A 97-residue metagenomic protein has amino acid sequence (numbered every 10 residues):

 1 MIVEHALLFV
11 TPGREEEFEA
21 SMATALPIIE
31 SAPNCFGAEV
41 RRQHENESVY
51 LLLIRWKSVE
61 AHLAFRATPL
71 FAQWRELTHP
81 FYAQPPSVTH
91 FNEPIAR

Functional and structural regions predicted by a protein language model:
I2, E39-N46, E76-R97: Glycine-rich beta-strand-turn "strand-cap" elements at beta-sheet edges
I2, I28-I29, I54, I95: Weak global preference for isoleucine
I2-L8, E39-R66: Short, well-ordered beta-strand segments in beta-rich or mixed alpha/beta enzyme and ligand-binding folds
F9-S21: Short, surface-exposed ligand-recognition loops at beta-strand->loop->(often short) alpha-helix junctions that present
E16, E60-H62, A96: Residue-level signal for secondary-structure boundary sites
A20, T24-F36, R55-T89: An amphipathic, aromatic/His-enriched active-site/gating alpha helix that lines ligand/cofactor pockets
